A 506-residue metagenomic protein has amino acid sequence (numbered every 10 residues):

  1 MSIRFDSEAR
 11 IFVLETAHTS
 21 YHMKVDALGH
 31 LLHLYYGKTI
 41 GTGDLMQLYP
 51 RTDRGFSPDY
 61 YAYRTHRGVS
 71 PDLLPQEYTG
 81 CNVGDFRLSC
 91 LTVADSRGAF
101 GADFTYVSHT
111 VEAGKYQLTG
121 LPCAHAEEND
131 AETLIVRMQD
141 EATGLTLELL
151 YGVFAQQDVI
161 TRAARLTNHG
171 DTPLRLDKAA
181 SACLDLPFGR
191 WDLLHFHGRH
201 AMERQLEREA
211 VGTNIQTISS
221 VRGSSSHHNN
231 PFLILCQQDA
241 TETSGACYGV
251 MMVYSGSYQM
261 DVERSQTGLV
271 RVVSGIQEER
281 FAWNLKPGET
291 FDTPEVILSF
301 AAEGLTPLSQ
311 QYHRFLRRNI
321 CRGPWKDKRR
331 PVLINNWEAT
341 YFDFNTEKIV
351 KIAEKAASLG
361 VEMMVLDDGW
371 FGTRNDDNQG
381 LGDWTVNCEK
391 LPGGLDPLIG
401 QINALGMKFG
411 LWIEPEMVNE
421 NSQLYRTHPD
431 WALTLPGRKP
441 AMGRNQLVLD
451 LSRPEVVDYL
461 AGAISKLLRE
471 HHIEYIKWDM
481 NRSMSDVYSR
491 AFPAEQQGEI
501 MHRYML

Functional and structural regions predicted by a protein language model:
M1-F12, Q266-K286: Short acidic, Pro/Gly- and aromatic-enriched capping/linker segments at domain boundaries
F5, R10-V13, A17, Y21 (+2 more regions): Polysaccharide-binding surfaces and accessory modules of carbohydrate-active proteins
V13, N284, D292, L333 (+3 more regions): Structured core elements
A94, A99-Y106, W283-A302: Short Pro-Gly-centered flexible turn/kink motifs
T143, K328-V332, G360-E362, N403-F409 (+2 more regions): Short, well-ordered coil/turn segments that N-cap beta-strands
F154, L298-P331: Terminal connector regions
N336, T340-R426, D458-G462, R503-L506: Aromatic- and glycine-enriched glycan-recognition loops and surfaces that form the carbohydrate-binding subsites
N387-G394, G400, A404, R426-L506: Active-site neighborhood of glycoside hydrolase catalytic domains
